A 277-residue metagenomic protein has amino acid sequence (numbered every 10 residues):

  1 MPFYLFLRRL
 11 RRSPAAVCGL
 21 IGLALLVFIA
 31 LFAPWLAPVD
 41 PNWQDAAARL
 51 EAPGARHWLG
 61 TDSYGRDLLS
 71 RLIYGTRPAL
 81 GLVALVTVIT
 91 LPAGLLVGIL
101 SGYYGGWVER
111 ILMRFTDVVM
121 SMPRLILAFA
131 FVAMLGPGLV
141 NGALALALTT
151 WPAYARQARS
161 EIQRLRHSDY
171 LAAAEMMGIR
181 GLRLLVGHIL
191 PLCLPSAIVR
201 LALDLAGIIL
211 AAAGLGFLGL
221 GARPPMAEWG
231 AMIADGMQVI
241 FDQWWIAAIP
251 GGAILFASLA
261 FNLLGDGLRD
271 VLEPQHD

Functional and structural regions predicted by a protein language model:
M1-A24, L263-D277: Transmembrane alpha-helical segments of polytopic membrane transport and secretion proteins
F6, I21, L25, I29-Y64 (+1 more regions): Hydrophobic alpha-helical transmembrane segments of membrane transport/permease proteins and related membrane-embedded
L20-D40, G75, R114-G138, A147 (+1 more regions): Membrane-water interface segments at the C-terminal ends of transmembrane alpha-helices in multi-pass inner-membrane
W58, D62, L68, P92 (+3 more regions): Generic hydrophobic transmembrane alpha-helix motif, especially the helices
L68-Y103: Transmembrane alpha-helix signature in integral membrane proteins
F131-M134, L146, E161-I162, A211-A253 (+1 more regions): Glycine-rich helix-loop "coupling/hinge" segments at transmembrane-helix boundaries in multipass transporters
T149, P195-L203, W244-D277: C-terminal transmembrane helix and the adjacent membrane-cytosol boundary/short C-terminal tail of inner/organellar
